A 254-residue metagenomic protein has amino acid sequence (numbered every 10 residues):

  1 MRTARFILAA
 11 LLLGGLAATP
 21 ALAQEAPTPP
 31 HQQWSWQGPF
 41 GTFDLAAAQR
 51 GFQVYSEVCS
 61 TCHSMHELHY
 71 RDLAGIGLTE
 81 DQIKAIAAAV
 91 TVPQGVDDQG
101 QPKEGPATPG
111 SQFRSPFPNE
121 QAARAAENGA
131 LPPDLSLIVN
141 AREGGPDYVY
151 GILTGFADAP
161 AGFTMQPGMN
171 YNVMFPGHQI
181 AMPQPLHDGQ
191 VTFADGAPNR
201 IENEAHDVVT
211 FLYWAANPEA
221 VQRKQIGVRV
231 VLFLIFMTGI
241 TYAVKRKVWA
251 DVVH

Functional and structural regions predicted by a protein language model:
M1-F6: Positively charged n-region of N-terminal signal peptides that target proteins for export
I7-A17: Bacterial N-terminal signal peptides
A18-A23: Sec/Tat signal peptide C-region and signal peptidase I cleavage site
T28-Q53, S64-I83, G196, A216-K224: Electrostatic cytochrome c docking/interface patches
Y55-H66, V208: The canonical Cys-X-X-Cys-His
T91-Q179: Membrane-proximal low-complexity regions enriched in glycine and acidic/polar residues
M174-P176, A181-N217: Extended, hydrophilic extramembrane loops/domains of integral membrane proteins
R223-I226, L232-H254: Juxtamembrane interface at the cytosolic side of transmembrane helices
